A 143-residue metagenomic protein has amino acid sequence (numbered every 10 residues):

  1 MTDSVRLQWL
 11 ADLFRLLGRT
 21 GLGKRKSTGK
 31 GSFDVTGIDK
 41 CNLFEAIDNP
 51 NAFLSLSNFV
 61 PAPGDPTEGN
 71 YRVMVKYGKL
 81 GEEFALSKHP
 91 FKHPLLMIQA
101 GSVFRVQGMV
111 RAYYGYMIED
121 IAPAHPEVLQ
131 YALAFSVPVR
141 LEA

Functional and structural regions predicted by a protein language model:
M1-A143: Basic, Gly/Ser/Thr-rich N-terminal segments that form RNA-phosphate-binding interfaces in CRISPR RAMP
